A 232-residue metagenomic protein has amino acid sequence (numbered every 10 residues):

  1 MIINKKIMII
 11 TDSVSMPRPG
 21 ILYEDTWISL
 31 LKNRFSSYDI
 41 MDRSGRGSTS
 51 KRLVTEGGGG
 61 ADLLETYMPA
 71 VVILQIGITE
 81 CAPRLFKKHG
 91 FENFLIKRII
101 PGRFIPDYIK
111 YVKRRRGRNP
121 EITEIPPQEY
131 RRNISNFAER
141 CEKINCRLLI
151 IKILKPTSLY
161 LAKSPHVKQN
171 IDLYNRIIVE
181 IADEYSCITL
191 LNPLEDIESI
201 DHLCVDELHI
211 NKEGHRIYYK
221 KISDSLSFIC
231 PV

Functional and structural regions predicted by a protein language model:
M1-V72: Serine-esterase "nucleophile elbow" of acetyl-processing enzymes
I2, G58-V232: Alpha-helical cap/lid subdomain in secreted, periplasmic, or secretory-pathway luminal O-acyl-processing enzymes
